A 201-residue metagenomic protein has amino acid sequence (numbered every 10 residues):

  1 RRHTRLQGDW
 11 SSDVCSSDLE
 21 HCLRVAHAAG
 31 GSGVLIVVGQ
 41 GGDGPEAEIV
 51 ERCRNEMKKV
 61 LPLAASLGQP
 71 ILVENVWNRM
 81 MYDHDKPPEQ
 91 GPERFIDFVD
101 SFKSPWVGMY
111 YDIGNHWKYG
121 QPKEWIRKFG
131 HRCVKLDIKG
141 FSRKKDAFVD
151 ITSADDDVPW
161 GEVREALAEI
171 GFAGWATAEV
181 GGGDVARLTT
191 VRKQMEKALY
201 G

Functional and structural regions predicted by a protein language model:
R2-V14: Single conserved hydrophobic/aromatic residue that forms the stacking wall/gate of nucleotide- or nucleobase-binding
S11-L23, E46-E56: Glycine-rich anion/phosphate-binding loops
S11-S12, S17, M81-E89: Conserved glycine-rich "GG(E/T)P / GGGxP" loop and the immediately following alpha-helix in the radical SAM core
S12, G39, F148-D150: Vicinal oxygen chelate
H21-R24, G30-G31, K58, D83 (+1 more regions): Histidine-acidic metal/acid-base catalytic patches
A26-A47, L67-R79, T177: Active-site groove signature of glycoside hydrolases
G44-M57, A64, Y82-P88: Active-site cleft segment of glycoside hydrolase catalytic domains centered on the general acid/base Glu
S66, P70, F98-S101: Active-site region of glycoside hydrolase catalytic domains
